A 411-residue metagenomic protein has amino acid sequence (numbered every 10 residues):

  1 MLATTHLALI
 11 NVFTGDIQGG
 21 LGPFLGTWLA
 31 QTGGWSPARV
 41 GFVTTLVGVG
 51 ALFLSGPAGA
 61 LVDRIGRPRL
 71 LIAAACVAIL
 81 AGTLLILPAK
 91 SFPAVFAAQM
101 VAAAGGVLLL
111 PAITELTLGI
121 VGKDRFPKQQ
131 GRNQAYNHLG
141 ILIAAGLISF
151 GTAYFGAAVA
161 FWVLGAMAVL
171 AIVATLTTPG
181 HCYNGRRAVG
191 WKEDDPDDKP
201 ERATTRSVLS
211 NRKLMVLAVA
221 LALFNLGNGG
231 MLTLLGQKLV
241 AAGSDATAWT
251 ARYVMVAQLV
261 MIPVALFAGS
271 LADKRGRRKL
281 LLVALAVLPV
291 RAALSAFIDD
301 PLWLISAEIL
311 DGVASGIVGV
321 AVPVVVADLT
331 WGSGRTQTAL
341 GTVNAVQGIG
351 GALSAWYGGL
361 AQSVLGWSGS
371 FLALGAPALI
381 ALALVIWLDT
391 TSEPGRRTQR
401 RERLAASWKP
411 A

Functional and structural regions predicted by a protein language model:
M1, G180-L217, E402-A411: Juxtamembrane intracellular "pre-TM" segments in multi-pass secondary transporters
M1-G48, M215-V216, N225-A242: Helix-loop boundary and gating motifs at the non-cytosolic
L29-A30, L61-D63, F150-F155, L239-V240 (+2 more regions): Interfacial helix-cap and linker-helix signal at transmembrane-aqueous boundaries of multi-pass secondary transporters
F42-G59, M255-F267: Central cavity-lining transmembrane alpha-helices of secondary-active solute carriers, predominantly the Major
L54-R67, V264-G276, Q362: Helix-to-loop junctions at the C-terminal end of transmembrane segments in multipass secondary transporters
L70-L84, K279-L294: Structural signature of the two symmetry-related core transmembrane helices
M100-N137, V324-V325: Cytoplasmic helix-loop-helix junction between adjacent transmembrane helices in 12-TM secondary transporters
A160-T177, F371-I386: Symmetry-related core transmembrane helices of the 12-TM Major Facilitator Superfamily/SLC fold
